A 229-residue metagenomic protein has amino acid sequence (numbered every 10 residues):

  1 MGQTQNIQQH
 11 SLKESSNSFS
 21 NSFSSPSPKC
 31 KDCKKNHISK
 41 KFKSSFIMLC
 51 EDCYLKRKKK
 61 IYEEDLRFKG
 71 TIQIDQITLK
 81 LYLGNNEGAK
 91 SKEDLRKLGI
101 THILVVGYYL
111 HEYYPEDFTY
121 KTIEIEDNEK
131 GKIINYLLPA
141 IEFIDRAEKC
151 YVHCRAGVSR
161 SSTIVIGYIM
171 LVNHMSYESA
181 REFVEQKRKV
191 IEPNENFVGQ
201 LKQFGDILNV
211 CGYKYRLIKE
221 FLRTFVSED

Functional and structural regions predicted by a protein language model:
M1-R57, L138-C150, V158, I164-D229: PTP/DSP superfamily signal
K59-V152, A156, I164, L171-G212: Cysteine-based protein phosphatase catalytic domain of the PTP/DSP
